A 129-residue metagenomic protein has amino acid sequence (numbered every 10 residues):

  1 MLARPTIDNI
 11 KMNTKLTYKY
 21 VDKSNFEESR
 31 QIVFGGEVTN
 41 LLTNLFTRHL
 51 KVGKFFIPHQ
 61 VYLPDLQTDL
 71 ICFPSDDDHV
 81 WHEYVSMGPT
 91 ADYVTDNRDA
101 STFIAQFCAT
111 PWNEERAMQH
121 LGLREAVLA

Functional and structural regions predicted by a protein language model:
P5-G35: Short, extreme N-terminal segment that most often corresponds to the first beta-strand
S24-V52: Short, flexible N-terminal segments of the mature chain
L41-A129: Acidic, low-complexity intrinsically disordered segments
